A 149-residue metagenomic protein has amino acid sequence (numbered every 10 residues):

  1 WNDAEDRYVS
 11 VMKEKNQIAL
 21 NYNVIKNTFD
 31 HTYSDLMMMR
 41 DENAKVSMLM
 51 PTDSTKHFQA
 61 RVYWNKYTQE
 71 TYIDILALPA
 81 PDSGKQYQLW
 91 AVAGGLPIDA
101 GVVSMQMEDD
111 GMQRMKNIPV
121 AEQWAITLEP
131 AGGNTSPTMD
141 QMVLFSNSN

Functional and structural regions predicted by a protein language model:
W1-N149: N-terminal targeting/export leaders
